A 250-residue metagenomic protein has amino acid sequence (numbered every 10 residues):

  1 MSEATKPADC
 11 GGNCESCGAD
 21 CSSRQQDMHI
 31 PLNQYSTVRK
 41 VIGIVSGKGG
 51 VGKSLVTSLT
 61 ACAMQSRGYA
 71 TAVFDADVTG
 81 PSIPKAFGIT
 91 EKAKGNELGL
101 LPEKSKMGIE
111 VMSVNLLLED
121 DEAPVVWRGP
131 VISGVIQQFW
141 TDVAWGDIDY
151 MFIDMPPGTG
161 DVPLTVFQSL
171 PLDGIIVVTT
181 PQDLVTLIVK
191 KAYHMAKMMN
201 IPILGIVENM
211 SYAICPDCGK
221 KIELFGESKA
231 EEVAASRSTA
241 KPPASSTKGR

Functional and structural regions predicted by a protein language model:
S2-P31: Cysteine-cluster motifs in flexible loop/terminal segments that predominantly coordinate metals
N33-R39: Phosphate-binding P-loop
Q34, V56, T60, F74 (+7 more regions): Helical mechanochemical/support elements of P-loop NTPase systems and associated helical scaffolds
V38, G49, D75, I83 (+6 more regions): Residue-level signature of catalytic and energy-coupling elements of molecular machines, predominantly ATP/GTP-dependent
K40-V78, Y193: Walker A/P-loop phosphate-binding motif and the immediately C-terminal alpha-helix
A70-T71, A76-E122, V126, S133: Phosphate-binding loop that captures ATP/GTP phosphates
L118-V166, V185: Phosphate-binding/switch loop-helix module in NTP-utilizing enzymes
D149-Y150, P156-A244, K248: Conserved catalytic-core segment of NTP-binding enzymes
